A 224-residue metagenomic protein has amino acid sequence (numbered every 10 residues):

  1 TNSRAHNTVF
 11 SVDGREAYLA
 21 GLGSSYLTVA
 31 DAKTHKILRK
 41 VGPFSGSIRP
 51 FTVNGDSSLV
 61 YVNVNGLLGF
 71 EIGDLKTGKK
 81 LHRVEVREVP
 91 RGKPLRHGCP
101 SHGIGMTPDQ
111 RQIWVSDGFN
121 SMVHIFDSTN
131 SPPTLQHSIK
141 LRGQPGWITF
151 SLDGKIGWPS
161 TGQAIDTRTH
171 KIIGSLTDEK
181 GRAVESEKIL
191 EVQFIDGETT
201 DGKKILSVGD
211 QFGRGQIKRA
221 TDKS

Functional and structural regions predicted by a protein language model:
T1-S224: Predominantly soluble domains enriched in secretory-pathway, periplasmic, or organellar proteins
